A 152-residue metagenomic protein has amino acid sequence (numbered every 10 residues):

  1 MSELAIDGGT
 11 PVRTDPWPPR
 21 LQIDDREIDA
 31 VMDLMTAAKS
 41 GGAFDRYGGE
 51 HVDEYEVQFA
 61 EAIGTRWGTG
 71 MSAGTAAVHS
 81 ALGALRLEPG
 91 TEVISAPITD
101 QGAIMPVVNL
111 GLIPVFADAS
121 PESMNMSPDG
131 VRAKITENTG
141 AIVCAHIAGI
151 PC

Functional and structural regions predicted by a protein language model:
M1-D45: N-terminal "arm"/small-domain region of PLP-dependent enzymes with the aminotransferase-like
D15, R26, E54, A76 (+2 more regions): Short, conserved clusters of charged catalytic residues that mark active-site and nucleotide-handling motifs
R20-I23, F44-Y47, F116, S123 (+1 more regions): Pocket-edge positions in alpha/beta enzyme catalytic cores
D25-D29, D33-T36, D53-E61, D129-E137: Replace "anionic and nucleotidyl ligands
I28, T75, D100-Q101: Alpha-helix N-cap/helix-start and coil->helix boundary motif
K39-E92, P106-V108, F116-D118: Phosphate-binding glycine-rich loop
G83-C152: PLP-dependent aminotransferase-like
